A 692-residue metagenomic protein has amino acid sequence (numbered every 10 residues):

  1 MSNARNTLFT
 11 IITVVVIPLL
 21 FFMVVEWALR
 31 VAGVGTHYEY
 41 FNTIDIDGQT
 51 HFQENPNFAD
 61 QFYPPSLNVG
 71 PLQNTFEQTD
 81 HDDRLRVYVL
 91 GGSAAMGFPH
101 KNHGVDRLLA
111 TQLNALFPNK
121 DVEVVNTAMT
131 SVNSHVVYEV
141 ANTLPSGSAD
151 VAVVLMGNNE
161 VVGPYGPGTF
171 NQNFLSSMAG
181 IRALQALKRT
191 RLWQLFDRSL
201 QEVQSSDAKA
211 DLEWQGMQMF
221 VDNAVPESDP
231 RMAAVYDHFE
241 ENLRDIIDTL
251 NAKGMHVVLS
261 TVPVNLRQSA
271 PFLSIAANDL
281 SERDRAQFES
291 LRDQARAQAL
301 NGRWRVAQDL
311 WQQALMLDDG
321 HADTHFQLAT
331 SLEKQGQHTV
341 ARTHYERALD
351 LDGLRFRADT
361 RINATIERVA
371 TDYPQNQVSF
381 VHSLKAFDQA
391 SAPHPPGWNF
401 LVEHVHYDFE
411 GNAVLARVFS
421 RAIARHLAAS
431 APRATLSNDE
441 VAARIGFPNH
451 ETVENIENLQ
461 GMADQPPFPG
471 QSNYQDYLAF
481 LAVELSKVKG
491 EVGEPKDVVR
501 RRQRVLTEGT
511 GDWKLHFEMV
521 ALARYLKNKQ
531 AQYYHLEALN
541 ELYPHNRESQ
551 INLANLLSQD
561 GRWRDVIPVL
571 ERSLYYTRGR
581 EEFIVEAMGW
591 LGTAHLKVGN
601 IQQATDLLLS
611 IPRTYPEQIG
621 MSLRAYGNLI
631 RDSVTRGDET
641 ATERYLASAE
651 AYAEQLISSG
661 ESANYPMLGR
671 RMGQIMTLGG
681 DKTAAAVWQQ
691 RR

Functional and structural regions predicted by a protein language model:
A32-F117, F387-A390: Membrane/wall-proximal cationic-aromatic binding patches
G157-R368, S383-W398, R425-W513, F517: Serine-dependent acyl-ester chemistry module
R296, T330, A521, N555 (+3 more regions): Residue-level recognition of tetratricopeptide repeat
D319-G320, G353, T510, P544 (+5 more regions): Short coil turns that delineate tetratricopeptide repeat
T324, L515, S549, F583 (+3 more regions): TPR alpha-solenoid repeat register
